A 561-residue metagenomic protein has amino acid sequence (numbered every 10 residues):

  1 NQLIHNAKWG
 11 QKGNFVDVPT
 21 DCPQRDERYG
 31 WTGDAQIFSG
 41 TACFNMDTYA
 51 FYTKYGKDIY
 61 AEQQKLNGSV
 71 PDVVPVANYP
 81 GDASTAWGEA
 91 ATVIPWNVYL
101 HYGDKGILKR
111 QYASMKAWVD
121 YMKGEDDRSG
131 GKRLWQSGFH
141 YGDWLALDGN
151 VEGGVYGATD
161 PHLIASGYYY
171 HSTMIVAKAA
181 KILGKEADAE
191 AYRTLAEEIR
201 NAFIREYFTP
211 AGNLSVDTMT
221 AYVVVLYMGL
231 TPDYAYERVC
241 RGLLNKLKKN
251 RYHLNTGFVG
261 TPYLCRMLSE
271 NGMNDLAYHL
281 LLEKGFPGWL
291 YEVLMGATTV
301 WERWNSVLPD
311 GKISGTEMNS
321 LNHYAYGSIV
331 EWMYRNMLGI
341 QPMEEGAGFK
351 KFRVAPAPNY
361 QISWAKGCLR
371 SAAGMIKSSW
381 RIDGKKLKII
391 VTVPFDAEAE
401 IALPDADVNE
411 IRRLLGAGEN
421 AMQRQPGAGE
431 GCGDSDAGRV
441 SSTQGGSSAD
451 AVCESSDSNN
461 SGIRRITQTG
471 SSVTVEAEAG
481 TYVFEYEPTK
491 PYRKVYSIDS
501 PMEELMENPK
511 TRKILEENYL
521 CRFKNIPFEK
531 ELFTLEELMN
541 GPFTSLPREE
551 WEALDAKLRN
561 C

Functional and structural regions predicted by a protein language model:
N1-N6, K12-G13, P19-D72, D82 (+8 more regions): Active-site acid/base region of carbohydrate-active enzymes
V18-P19, V74-P75, R241-L247: Flexible, solvent-exposed coil segments and beta strand-coil junctions, predominantly the extracellular/periplasmic
D26-E27, I37, N45, A91 (+4 more regions): C-terminal capping/lid segments that line or modulate ligand- or cofactor-binding pockets
A77-A83, K249-R251: Aromatic/His-enriched, Gly/Pro-containing loop or helix-boundary segments that lie immediately adjacent to catalytic
D275-G427, C432, G438, G445-R493: Non-catalytic C-terminal accessory modules of carbohydrate-active enzymes
V495-L558: Compact, charge-rich alpha-helical regulatory domains located at protein termini
